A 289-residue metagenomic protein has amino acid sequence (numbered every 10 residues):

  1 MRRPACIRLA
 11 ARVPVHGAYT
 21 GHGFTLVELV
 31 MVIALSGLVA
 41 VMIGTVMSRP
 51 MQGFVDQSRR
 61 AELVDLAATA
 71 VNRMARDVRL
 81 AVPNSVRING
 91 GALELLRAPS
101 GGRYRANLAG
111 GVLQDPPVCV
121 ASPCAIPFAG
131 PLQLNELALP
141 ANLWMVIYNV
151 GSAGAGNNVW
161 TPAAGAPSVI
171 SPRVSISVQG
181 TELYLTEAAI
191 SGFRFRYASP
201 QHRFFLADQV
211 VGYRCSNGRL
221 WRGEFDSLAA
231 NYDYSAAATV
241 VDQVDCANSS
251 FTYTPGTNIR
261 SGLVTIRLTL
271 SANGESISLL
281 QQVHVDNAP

Functional and structural regions predicted by a protein language model:
M1-F24: N-terminal leader/signal peptides at the extreme start of proteins
P14, L93, V211, V264 (+1 more regions): A broad, low-specificity signal marking well-ordered, structured residues that form hydrophobic/aromatic
F24-R79: Aliphatic-rich helix starts adjacent to a transmembrane/signal segment
V32, A98, T269: Acidic/polar N-terminal loop/beta-strand segments that form early-domain functional surfaces
T45, L96-P99, E275: Interface-prone segments of viral and bacterial extracellular assemblies
S58-W221: Extracytoplasmic beta-strand-rich oligomerization domains located immediately C-terminal to a leader/signal peptide
A207, N217-P289: Short linear sequence signals and composition-biased patches located at protein termini or domain-edge surfaces
